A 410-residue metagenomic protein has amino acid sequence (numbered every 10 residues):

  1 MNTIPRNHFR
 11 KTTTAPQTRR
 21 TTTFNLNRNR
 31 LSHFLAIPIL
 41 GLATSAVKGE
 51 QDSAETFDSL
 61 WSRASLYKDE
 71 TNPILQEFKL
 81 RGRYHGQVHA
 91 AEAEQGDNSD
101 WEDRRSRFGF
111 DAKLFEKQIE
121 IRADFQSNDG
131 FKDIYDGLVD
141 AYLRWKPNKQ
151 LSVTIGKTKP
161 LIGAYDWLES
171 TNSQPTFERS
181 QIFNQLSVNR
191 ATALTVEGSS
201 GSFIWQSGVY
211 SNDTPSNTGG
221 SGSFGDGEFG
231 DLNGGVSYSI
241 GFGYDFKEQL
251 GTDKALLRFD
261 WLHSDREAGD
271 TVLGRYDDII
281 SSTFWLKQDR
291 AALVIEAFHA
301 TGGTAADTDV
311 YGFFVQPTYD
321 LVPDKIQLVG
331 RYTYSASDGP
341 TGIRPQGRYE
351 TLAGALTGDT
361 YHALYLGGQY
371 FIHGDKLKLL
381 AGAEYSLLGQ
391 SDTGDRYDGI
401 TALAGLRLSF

Functional and structural regions predicted by a protein language model:
M1-T12, P16-R19, T23-H85, F410: N-terminal periplasmic/intermembrane-space "pro-region" immediately following the signal or transit peptide
Q17, N128-G130, G302: Short strand->helix junction
N25-N27, S45, L60, L80 (+7 more regions): Short alpha-helical segments used as structural interaction elements across diverse proteins
P38-G41, G49, G198, G208 (+5 more regions): Small side chains
Q51-T56, E92-Q95, Y142-R144, D166 (+1 more regions): Outer-membrane beta-barrel pore domains
A64-P215, G234-Q249, F313-P340: Outer membrane beta-barrel
I74, D100, Y135, L186 (+5 more regions): A generic structural micro-feature
N212-A268: Loop-centered beta-sheet repeat module
